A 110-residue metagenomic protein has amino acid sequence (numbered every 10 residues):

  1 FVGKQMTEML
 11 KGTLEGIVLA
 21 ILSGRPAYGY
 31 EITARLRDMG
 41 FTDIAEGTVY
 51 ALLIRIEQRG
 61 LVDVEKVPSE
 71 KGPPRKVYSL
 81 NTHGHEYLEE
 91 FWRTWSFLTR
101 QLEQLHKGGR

Functional and structural regions predicted by a protein language model:
F1, E86-R110: Amphipathic alpha-helical dimerization/coiled-coil segments that flank or bridge DNA-binding/regulatory modules
F1-V2, Y78: A positively charged, amphipathic N-terminal helix/segment that binds anionic biomolecules
K4-E8, K66-V67: Short beta-strand/turn micro-motifs at beta-sheet edges
M6-Y50: N-terminal helix-turn-helix DNA-binding core of bacterial DNA-binding proteins
Y50-E57: Short, hydrophobic-biased segments on the C-terminal half of alpha helices that form "recognition helices"
R59-P73, S79: Beta-hairpin "wing" of winged helix-turn-helix
L80-G84: Accessory beta->alpha helical hairpin/"wing" motif in late/C-terminal subdomains of nucleic-acid enzymes
